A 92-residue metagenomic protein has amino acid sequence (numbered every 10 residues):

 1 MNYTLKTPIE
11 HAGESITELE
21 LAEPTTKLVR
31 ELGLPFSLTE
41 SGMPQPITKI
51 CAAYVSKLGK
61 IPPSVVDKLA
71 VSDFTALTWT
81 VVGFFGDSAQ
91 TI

Functional and structural regions predicted by a protein language model:
M1-I92: Short, surface-exposed, charged amphipathic helix/loop patches that serve as local interaction elements
